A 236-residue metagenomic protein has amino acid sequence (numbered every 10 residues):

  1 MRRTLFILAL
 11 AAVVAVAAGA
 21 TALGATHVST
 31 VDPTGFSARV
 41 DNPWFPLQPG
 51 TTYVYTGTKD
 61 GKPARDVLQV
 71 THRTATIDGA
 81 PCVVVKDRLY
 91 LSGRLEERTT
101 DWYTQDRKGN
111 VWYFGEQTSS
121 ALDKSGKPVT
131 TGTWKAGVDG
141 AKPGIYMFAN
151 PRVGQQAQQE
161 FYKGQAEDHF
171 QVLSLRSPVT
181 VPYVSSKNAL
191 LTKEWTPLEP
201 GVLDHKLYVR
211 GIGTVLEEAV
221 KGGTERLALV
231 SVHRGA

Functional and structural regions predicted by a protein language model:
M1-A9: Bacterial N-terminal signal peptides that target proteins for export
L8-A18: Bacterial N-terminal signal peptides
V16-T26: C-terminal region of N-terminal signal peptides and the immediate post-cleavage residues of exported proteins
A25-A236: Conserved functional acidic sites
